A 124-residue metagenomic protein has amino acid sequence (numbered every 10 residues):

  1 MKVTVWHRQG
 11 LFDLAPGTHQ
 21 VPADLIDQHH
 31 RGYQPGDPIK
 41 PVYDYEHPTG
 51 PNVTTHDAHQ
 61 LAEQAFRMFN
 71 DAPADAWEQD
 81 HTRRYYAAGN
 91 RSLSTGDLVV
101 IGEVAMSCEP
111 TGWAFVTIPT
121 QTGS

Functional and structural regions predicted by a protein language model:
M1-P38: N-terminal intrinsically disordered, low-complexity, charge/repeat-rich segments that act as generic
K2, P73, C108-E109: Acidic, low-complexity intrinsically disordered regions
Q9-L11, T49, G123: Compositionally biased, intrinsically disordered low-complexity segments enriched in polar/proline residues
Q34, P38-I101: Short, conserved turn/kink motifs that form compact alpha/beta structural patches or helix kinks used as
A88-S124: Short, compact, well-ordered microdomains
